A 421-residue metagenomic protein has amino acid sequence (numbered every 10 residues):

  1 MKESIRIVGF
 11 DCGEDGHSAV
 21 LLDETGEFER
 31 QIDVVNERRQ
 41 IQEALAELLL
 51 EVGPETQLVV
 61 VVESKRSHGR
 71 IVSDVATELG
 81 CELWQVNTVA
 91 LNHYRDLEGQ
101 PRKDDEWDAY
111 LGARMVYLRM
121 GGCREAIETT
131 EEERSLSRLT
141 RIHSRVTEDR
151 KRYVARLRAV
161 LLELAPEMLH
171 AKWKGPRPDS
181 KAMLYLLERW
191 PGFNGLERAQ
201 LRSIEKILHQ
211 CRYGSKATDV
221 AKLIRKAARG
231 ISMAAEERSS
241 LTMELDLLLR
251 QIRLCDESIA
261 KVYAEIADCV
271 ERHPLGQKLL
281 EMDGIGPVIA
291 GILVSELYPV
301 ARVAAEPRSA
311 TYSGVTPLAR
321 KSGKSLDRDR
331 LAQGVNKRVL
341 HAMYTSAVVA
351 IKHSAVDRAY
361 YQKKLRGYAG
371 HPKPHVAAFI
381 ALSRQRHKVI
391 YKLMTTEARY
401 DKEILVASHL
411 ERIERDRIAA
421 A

Functional and structural regions predicted by a protein language model:
M1-A421: A detector of single, family-specific signature residues that are central to catalytic or substrate-handling motifs
